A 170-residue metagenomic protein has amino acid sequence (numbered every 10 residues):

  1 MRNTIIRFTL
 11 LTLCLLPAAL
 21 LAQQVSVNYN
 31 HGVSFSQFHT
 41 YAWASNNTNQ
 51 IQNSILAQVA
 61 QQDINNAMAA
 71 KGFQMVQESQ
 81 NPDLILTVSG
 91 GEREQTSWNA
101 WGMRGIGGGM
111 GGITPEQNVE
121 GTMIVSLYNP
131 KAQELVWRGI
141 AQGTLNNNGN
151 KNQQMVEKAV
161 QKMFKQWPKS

Functional and structural regions predicted by a protein language model:
M1-L10: Bacterial N-terminal signal peptides that target proteins for export
L13-C14: Hydrophobic alpha-helical transmembrane segments of integral membrane proteins, especially lipid-exposed positions
P17-A18: N-terminal signal peptide c-region/cleavage motif recognized by signal peptidases
L21-K71, Q77-I85, G90-E94, K169-S170: A structural "domain/chain start" motif
V25, K71, L84-E134, Q142 (+1 more regions): Surface-exposed short loop/turn segments
Q37, N53, T96-W98, L135 (+1 more regions): Short acidic, gly/pro-rich beta-turn/loop elements at beta-sheet edges and active-site/ligand-binding grooves
Q50-Q61, E116-G121, G149-E157: Solvent-exposed, acidic/flexible segments
P130-K169: Short secondary-structure boundary motifs at beta->alpha junctions and helix caps
